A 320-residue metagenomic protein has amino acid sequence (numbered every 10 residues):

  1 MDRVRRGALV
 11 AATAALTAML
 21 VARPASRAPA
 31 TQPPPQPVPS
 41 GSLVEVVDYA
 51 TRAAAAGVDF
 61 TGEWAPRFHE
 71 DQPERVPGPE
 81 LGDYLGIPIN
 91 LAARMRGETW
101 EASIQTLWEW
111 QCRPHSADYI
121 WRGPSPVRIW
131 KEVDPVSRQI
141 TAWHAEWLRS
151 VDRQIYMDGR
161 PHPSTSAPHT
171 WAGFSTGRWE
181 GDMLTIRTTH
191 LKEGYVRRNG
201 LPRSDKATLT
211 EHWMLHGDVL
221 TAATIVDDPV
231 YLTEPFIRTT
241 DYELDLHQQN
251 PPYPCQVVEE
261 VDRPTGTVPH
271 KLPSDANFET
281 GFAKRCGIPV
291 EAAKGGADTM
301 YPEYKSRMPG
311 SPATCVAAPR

Functional and structural regions predicted by a protein language model:
M1-A11: Bacterial N-terminal signal peptides that target proteins for export
D2, L20-V21: Short alpha-helical interaction motifs and adjacent low-complexity tails used for partner binding in regulatory proteins
V10-M19: Bacterial N-terminal signal peptides
A22-R320: PEST-like low-complexity, intrinsically disordered acidic/proline/serine-rich tracts that flank trafficking/processing
